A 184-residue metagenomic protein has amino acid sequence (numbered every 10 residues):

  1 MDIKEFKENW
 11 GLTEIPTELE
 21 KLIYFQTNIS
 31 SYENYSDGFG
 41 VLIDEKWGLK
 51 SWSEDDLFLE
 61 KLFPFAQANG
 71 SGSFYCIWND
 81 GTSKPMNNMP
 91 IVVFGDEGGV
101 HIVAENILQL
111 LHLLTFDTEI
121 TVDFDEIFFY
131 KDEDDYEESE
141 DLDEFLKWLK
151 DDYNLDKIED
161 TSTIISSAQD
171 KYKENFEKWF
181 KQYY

Functional and structural regions predicted by a protein language model:
M1-K84, L146, L155-Y184: A surface-exposed partner-binding patch
S53, L57, G95-I102, E133 (+1 more regions): Conserved aromatic-histidine-acidic binding/catalytic patches
L59-E60, N87-M89, E138-F145: Glycine-rich, flexible loop segments associated with nucleotide phosphate handling
N87-F128: Compact, glycine/acidic-enriched structural inserts
H112-E177: Mixed-charge (acidic/basic) macromolecular-recognition segments
